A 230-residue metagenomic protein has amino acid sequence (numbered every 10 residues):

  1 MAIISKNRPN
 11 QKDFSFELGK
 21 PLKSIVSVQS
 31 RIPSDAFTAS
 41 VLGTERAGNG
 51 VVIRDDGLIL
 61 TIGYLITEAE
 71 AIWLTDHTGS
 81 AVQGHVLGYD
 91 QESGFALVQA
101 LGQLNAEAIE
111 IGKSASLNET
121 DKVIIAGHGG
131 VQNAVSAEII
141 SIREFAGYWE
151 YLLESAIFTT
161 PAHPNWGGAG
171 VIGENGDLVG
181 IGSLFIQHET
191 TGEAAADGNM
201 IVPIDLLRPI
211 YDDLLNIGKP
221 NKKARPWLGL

Functional and structural regions predicted by a protein language model:
M1-L18, A106, L178-L230: C-terminal cap/linker of serine protease catalytic domains
M1-T44: Protease-domain processing segments flanking chymotrypsin-fold serine proteases, especially trypsin-like
A2-K6, P33-D35, A47, R54-A134 (+3 more regions): Conserved active-site neighborhood of the chymotrypsin/trypsin-like protease fold
F16-G19, K23, V51, D55 (+5 more regions): Solvent-exposed, polar/charged alpha-helical surfaces in well-ordered, non-transmembrane soluble domains, broadly
S24, A36-A39, G43, L101-A108 (+2 more regions): Active-site region of chymotrypsin-like
I25-S27, I59-G63, E119-G129, T159 (+3 more regions): Active-site-proximal beta-strands of protease catalytic cores
R31, T75, A126, I142 (+1 more regions): Structured segments of extracytoplasmic/periplasmic soluble domains in secreted or envelope-associated proteins
G48-V51, A169-V171: His/acidic/aromatic-lined binding-pocket segments of jelly-roll/cupin-type domains and related regulatory beta-sandwich
